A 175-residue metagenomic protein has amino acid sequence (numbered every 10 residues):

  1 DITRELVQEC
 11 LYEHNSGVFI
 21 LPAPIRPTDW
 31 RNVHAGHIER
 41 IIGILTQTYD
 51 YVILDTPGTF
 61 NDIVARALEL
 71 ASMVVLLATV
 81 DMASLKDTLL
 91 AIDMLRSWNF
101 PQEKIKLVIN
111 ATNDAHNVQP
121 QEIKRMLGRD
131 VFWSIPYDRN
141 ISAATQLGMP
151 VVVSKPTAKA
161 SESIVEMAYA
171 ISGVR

Functional and structural regions predicted by a protein language model:
D1-I20: Phosphate-binding loop that captures ATP/GTP phosphates
L21, I135: Hydrophobic residues at beta-strand termini and immediately following loops that shape nucleotide-binding pockets
I25-T28: A short, flexible beta-alpha/helix-coil linker loop
N32, G36-S134, A143: Conserved catalytic-core segment of NTP-binding enzymes
I105, G173-R175: Acidic-aromatic/histidine active-site loop/patch
G128, V165-G173: A short, amphipathic alpha-helical segment
L147-I164: C-terminal boundary of histidine-terminating zinc-finger modules
